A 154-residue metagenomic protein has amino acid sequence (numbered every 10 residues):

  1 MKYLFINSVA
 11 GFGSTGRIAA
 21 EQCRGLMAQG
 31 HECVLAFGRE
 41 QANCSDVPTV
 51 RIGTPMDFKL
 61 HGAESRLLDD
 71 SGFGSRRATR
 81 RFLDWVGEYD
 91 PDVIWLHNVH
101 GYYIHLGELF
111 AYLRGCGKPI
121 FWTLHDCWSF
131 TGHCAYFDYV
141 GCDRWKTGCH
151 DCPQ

Functional and structural regions predicted by a protein language model:
M1-Q154: Catalytic cores of nucleotide-sugar-dependent glycosyltransferases that transfer UDP/GDP/TDP-activated
